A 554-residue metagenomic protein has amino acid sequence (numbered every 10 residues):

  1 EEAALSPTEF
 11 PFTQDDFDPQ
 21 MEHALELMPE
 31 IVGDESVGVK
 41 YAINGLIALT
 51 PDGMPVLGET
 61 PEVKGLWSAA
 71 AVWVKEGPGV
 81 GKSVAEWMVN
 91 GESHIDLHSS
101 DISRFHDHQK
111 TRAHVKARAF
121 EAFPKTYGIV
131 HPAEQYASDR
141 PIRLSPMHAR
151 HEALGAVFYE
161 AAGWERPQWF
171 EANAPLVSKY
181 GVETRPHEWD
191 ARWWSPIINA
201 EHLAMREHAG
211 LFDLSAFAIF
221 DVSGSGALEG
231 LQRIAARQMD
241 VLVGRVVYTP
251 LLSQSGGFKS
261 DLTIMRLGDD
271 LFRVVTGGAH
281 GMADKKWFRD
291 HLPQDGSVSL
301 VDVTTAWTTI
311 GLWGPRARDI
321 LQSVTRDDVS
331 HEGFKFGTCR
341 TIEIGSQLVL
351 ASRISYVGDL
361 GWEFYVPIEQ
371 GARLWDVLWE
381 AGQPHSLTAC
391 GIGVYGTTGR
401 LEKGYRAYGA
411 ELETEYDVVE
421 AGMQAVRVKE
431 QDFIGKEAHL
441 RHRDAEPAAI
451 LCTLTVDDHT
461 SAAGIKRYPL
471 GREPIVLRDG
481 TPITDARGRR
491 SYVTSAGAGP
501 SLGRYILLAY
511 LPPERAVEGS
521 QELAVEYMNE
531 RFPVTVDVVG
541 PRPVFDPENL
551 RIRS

Functional and structural regions predicted by a protein language model:
P7-I142: C-terminal catalytic lobe of FAD-dependent flavoproteins
F105-S554: Glycine/proline-enriched, intrinsically flexible loops and inter-domain linkers
